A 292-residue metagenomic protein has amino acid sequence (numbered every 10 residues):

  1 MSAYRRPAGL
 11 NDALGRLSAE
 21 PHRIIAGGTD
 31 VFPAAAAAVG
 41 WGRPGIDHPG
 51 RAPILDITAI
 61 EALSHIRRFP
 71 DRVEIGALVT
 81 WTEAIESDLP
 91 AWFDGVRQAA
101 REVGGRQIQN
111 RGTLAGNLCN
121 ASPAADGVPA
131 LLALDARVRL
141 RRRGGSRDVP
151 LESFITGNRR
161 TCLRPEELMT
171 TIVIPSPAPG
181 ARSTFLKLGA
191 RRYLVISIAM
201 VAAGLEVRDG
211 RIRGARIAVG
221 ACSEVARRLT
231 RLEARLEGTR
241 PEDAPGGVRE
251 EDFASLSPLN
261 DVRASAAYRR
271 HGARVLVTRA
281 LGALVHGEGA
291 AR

Functional and structural regions predicted by a protein language model:
M1-R292: C-terminal structural segment of proteins
